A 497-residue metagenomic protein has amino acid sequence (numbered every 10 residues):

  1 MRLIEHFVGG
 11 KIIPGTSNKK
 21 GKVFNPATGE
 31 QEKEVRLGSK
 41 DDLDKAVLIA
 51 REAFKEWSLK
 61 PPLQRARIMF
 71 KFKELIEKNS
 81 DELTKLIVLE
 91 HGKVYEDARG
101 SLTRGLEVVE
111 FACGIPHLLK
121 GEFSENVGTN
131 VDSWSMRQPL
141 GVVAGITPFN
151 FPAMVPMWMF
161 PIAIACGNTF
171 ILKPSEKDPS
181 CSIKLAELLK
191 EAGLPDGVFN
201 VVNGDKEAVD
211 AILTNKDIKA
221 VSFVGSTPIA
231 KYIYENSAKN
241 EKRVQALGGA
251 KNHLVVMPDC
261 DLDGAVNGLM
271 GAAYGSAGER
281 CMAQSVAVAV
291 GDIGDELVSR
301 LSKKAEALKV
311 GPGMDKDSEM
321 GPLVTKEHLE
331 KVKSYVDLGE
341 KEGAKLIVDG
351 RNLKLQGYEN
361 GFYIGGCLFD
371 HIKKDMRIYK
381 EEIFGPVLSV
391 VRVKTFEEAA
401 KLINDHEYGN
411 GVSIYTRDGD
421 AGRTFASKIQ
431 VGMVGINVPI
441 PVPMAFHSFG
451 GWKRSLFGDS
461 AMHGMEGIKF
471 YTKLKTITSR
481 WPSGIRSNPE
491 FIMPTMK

Functional and structural regions predicted by a protein language model:
M1-V131, V324: N-terminal Rossmann-like NAD(P)+-binding subdomain of aldehyde/semialdehyde dehydrogenases
H6, A246, H447: Short aromatic-centered micro-motifs
A27-E34, I218, V255, K309-V310 (+2 more regions): Conserved C-terminal structural/oligomerization subdomain of aldehyde/semialdehyde dehydrogenase
G29, R65, I87, V109 (+9 more regions): Residue-level signal for inorganic ion chemistry
F54, S58, K73-S80, T84 (+18 more regions): Structural signal for hydrophobic packing residues in well-ordered secondary-structure cores of soluble enzyme domains
G121-G264, V393, G458: Rossmann-like NAD(P) dinucleotide-binding subdomain of oxidoreductase/dehydrogenase enzymes
P228-K373, I436, I485-S487, I492-K497: ALDH superfamily catalytic-core signature
